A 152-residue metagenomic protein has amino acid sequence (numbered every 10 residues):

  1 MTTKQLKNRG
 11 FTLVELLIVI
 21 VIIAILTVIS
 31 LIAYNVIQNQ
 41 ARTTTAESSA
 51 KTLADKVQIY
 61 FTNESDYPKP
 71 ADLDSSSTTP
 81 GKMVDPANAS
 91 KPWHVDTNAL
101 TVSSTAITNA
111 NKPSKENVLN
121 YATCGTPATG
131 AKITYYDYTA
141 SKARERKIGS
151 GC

Functional and structural regions predicted by a protein language model:
M1-F11: N-terminal leader/signal peptides at the extreme start of proteins
F11-V21: N-terminal signal-anchor/signal peptide hydrophobic helix marking the start of the first transmembrane segment
I23-A41: C-terminal juxtamembrane segment of a hydrophobic transmembrane alpha-helix
Q38-A50: Membrane-proximal amphipathic alpha-helices that sit immediately adjacent to an N-terminal transmembrane/signal-anchor
D55-D74: Alpha-helix exit/C-cap motif
P70-N111: Acidic, glycine-rich loop-and-strand cores that form catalytic or ligand-binding grooves in diverse globular domains
L119-C152: Short, surface-exposed interaction loops/tails
